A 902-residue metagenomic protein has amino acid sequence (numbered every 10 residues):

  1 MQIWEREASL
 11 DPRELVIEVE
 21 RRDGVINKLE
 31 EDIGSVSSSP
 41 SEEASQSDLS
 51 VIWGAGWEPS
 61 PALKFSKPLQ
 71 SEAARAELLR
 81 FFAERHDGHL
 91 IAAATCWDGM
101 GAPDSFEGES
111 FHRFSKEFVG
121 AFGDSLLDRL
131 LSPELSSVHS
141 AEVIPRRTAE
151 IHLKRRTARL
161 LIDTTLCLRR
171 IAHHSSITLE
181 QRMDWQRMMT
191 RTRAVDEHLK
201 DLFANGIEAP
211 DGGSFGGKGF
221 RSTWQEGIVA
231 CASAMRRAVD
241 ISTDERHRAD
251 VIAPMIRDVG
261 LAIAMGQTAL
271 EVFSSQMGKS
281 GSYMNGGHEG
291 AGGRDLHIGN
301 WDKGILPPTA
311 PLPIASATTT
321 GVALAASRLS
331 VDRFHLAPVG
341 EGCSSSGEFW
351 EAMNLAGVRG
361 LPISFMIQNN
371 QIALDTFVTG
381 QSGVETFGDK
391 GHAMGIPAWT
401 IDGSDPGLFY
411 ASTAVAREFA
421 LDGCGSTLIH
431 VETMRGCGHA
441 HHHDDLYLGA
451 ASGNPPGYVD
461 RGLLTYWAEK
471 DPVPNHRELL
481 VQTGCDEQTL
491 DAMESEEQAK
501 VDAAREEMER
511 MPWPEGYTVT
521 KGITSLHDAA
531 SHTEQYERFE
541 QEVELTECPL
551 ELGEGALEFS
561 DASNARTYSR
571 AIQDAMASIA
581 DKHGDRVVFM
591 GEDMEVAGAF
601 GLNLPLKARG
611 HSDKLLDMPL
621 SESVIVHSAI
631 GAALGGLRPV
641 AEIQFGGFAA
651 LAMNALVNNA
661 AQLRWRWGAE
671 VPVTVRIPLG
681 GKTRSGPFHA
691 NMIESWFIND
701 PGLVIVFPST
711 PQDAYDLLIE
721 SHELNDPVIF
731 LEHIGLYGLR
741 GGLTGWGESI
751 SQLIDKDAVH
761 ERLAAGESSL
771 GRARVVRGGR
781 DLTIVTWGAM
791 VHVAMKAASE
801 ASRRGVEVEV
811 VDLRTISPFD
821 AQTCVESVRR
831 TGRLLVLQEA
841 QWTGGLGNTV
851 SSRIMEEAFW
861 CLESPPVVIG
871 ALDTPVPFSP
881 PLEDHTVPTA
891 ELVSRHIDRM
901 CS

Functional and structural regions predicted by a protein language model:
I3-E5, D23-I26, E31-A230, A234 (+3 more regions): Conserved acidic/glycine
W53-A62, S66, S71-E72, A76-L78 (+4 more regions): Glycine-rich ThDP/TPP pyrophosphate-binding loop and its adjacent helix/strand module within ThDP-dependent enzymes
A209-S214, R294-T309, R333-L336, M394-A398 (+7 more regions): Glycine/charged-rich beta-loop-alpha catalytic/anionic-binding loops adjacent to active sites
P210-R359, Q371, F377-V384, G388 (+2 more regions): Cofactor-binding active-site loop characterized by glycine-rich and histidine/acidic residues
A230, K303-Q371, I401-F419, E595-E670 (+2 more regions): Thiamine diphosphate
C231-S233, I263-T268, G347-E351, D375-G380 (+11 more regions): Short acidic, glycine/serine/threonine-rich loops at helix termini
I256-L261, K279, V339-S345, L355 (+12 more regions): Acidic, glycine-rich active-site loops and adjacent beta-strand->loop/helix elements that engage anionic groups
G281-N300, F387-G388, V596-R609, D757-G766: Acidic-glycine-rich active-site phosphate/pyrophosphate-binding loop
